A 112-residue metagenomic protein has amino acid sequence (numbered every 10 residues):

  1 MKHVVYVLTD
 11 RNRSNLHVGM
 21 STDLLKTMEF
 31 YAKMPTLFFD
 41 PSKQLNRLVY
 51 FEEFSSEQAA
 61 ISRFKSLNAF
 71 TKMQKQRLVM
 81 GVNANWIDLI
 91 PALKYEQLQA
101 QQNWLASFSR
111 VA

Functional and structural regions predicted by a protein language model:
M1-T36, P41-F51, I61-K65, V82 (+1 more regions): GIY-YIG nuclease catalytic motif and its immediate N-terminal context
L24-L25, S56-Q58, K72: Residues at or immediately preceding the N-termini of alpha-helices
S66-L78: Short arginine-rich
K72, N83-W86: Alpha-helix initiation and N-capping motif
